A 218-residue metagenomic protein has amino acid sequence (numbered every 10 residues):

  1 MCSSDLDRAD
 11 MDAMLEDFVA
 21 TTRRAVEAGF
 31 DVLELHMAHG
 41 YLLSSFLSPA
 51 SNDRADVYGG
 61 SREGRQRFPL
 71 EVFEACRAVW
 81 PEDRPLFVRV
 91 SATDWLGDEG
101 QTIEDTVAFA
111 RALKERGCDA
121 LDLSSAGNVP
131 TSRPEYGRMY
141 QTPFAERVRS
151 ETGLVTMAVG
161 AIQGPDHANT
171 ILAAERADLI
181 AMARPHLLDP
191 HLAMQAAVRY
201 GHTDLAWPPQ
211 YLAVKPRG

Functional and structural regions predicted by a protein language model:
S4-G218: Flavin-dependent oxidoreductase catalytic cores
